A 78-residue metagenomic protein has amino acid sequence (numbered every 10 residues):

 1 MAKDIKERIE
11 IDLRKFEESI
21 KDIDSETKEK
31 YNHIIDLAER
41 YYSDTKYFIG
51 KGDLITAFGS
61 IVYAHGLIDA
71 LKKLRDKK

Functional and structural regions predicted by a protein language model:
M1-I35: Amphipathic, heptad-repeat alpha-helical segments
H65-K78: Short, charge-rich amphipathic alpha-helical segments embedded in non-transmembrane helical bundles/solenoids
